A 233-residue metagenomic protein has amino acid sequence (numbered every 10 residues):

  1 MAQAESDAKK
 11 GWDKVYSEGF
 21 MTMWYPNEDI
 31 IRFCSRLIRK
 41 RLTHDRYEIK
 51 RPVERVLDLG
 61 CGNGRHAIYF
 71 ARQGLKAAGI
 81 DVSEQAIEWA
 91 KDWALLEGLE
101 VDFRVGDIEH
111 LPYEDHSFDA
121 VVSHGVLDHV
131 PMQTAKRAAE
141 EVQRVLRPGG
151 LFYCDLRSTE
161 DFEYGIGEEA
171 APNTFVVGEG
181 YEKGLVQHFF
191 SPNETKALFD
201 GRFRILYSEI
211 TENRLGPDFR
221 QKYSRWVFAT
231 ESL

Functional and structural regions predicted by a protein language model:
M1-E54, G62-H110, T134, L151-L233: Class I (Rossmann-like) S-adenosyl-L-methionine-dependent methyltransferase catalytic domain, capturing the SAM-binding
D58: Class I SAM-dependent methyltransferase core
E109-A120: A short acidic, Gly/Pro-enriched loop at the edge of an enzyme's catalytic core that lines a small-molecule cofactor
S123-V126: A short beta-strand submotif of the Rossmann-like class I SAM-dependent methyltransferase core that lines
D128-V130: A short His-aromatic
K136-P148: A short glycine-rich, Lys/Arg-flanked "PGG" loop and its adjoining helix->strand segment in the class I
